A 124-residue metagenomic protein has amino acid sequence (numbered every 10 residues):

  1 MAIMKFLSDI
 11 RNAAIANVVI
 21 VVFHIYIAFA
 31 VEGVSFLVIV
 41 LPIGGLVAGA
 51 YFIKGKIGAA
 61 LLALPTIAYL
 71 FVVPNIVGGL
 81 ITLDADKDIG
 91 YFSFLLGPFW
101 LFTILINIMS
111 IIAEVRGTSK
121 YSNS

Functional and structural regions predicted by a protein language model:
M1-I20, I106, A113-K120: Cytosolic juxtamembrane helix and N-cap/initiation of the first transmembrane helix
A2-R11, I53, I57, D84-F94: Juxtamembrane loop-transmembrane helix junctions in multi-pass integral membrane proteins, especially the extracellular
A16, V22-I43: Transmembrane alpha-helix entry/boundary detector in multi-pass membrane proteins
A16-V19, L37, L61-L64, L95 (+1 more regions): Physicochemical signature of membrane-embedded alpha-helices that form the seven-helix bundle of GPCRs, emphasizing
H24, A85-S124: Alpha-helical membrane-associated segments of multi-pass integral membrane proteins
A28-V38, V72-G97: Interfacial non-cytosolic loop connecting adjacent transmembrane helices
G45-A60: Juxtamembrane helix-break-helix junctions at the cytosolic face of small multi-pass alpha-helical membrane proteins
G58-F71: Central hydrophobic cores of alpha-helical transmembrane segments in multi-pass integral membrane proteins
